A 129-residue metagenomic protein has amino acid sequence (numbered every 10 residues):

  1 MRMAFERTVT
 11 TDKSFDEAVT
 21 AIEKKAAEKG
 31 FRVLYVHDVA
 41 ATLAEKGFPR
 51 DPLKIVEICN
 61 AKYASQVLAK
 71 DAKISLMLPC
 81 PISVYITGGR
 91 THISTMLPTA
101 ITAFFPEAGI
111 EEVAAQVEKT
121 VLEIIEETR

Functional and structural regions predicted by a protein language model:
M1-V33, E126: Terminal, regulation- and interaction-focused segments at domain boundaries
K13-F15, K62-A64, G88-R90, T99: Residues that cap or initiate secondary-structure elements
V19, Q66, A103-F105: Short acidic, gly/pro-rich beta-turn/loop elements at beta-sheet edges and active-site/ligand-binding grooves
T20-A21, D38, K70, T120: Short Gly/charged-rich anion-binding patches and loops
L34, D38-S83: Compact, glycine-rich, soluble single-domain proteins
P81-P106: Beta-strand/loop substructures that line and gate deep hydrophobic ligand-binding cavities in soluble
F104-R129: Well-ordered alpha/beta subsegment
